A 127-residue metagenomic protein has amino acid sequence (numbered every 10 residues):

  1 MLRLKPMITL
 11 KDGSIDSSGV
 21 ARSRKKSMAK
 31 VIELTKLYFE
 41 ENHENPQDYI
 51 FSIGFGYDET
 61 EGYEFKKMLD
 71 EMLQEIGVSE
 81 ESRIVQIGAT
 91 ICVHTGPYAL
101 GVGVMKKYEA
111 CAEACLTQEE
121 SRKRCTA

Functional and structural regions predicted by a protein language model:
M1-A127: Mixed-charge interfacial surface used for oligomerization/domain docking and macromolecular partner engagement
